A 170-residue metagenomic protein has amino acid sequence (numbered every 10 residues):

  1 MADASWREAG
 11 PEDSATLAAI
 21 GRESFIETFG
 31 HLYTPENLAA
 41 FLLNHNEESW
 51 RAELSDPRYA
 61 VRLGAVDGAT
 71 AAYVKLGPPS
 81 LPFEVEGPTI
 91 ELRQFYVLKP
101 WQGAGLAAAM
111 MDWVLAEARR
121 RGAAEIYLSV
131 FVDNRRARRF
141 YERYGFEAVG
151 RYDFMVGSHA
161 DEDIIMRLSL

Functional and structural regions predicted by a protein language model:
M1-A9: Solvent-exposed, charged interface segments at domain starts and junctions
A2-D3, R62, E86-I90, A124-Y127 (+2 more regions): C-terminal "cap" of GNAT-fold acetyltransferases
E8-S14, A19-P100, M111-W113, E117 (+3 more regions): Acetyl-CoA-dependent GNAT
L98-P100, A104, V132-D133: Active-site acidic-Proline motif in GNAT/NAT acetyltransferases
G105, A109: Short alpha-helical segment within the catalytic ATP-binding CA
